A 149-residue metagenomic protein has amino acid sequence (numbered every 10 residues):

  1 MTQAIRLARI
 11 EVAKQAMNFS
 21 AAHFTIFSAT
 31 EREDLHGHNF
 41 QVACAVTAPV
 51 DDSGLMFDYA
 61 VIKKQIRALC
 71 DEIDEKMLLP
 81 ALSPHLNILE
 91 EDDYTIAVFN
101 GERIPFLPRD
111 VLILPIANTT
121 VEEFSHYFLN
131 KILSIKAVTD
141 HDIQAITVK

Functional and structural regions predicted by a protein language model:
T2-K149: Charge-rich, low-complexity N-terminal segments
